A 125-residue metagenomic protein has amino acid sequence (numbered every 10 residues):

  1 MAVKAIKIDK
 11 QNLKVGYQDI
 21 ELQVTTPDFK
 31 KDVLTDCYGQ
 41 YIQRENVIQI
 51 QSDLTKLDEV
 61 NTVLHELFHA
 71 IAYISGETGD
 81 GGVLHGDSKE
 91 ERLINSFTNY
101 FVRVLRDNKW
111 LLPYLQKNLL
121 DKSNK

Functional and structural regions predicted by a protein language model:
M1-D58, I74-K125: Metalloprotease/metallohydrolase-associated module, dominated by Zn2+-dependent proteases
N61-Y73: Active-site recognition of the HExxH zinc-binding catalytic motif
